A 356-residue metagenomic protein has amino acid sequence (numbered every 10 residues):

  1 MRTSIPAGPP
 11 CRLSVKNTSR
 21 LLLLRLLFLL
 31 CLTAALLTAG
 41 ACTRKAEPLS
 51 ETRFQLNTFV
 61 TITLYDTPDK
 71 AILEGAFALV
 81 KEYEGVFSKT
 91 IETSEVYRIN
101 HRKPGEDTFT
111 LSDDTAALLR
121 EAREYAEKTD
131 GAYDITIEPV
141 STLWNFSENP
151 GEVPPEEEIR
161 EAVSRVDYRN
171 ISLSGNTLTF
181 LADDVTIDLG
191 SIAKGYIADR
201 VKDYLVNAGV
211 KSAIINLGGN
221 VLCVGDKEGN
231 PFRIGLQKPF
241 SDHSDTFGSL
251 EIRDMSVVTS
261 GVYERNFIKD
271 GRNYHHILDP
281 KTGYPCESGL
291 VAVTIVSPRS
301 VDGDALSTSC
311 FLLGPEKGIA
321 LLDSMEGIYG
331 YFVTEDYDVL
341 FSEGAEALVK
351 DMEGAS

Functional and structural regions predicted by a protein language model:
R2-P6, P10-S356: Mature catalytic core of soluble alpha/beta enzymes
